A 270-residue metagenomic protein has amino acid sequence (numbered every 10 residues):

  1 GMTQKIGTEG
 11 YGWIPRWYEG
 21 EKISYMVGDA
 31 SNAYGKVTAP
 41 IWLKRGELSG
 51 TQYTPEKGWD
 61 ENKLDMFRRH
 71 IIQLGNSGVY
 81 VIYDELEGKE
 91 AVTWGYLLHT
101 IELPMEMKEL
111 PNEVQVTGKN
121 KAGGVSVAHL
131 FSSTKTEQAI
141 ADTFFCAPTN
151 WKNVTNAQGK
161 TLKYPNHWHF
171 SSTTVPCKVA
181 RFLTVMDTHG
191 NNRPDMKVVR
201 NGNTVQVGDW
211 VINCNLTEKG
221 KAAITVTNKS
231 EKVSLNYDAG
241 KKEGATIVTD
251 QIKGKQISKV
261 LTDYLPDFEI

Functional and structural regions predicted by a protein language model:
G1-I270: CBM-like, beta-strand-rich accessory domains located in the C-terminal region of large, secreted polysaccharide-active
